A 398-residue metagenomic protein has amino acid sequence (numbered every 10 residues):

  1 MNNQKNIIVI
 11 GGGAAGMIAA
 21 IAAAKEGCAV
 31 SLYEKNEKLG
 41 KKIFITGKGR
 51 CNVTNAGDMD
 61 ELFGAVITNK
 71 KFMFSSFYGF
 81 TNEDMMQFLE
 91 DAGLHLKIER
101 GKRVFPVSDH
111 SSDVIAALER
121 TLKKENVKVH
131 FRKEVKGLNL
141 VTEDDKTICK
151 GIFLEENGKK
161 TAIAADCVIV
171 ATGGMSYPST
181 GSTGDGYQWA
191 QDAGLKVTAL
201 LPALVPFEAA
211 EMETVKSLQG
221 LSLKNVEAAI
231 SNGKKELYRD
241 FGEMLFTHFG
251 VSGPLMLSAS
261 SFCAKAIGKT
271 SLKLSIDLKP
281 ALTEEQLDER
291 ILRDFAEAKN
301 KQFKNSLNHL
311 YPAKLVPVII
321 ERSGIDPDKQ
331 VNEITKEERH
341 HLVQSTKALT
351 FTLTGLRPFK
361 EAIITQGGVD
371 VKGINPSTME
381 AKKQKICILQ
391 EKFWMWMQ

Functional and structural regions predicted by a protein language model:
N2-A15: Beta1/beta-strand and adjacent pyrophosphate-binding region of the FAD-binding site in flavoprotein oxidoreductases
N3-K5, E156-C167, R239-F241: Core beta-strand elements of the Rossmann-like FAD/NAD(P) dinucleotide-binding domain in flavoenzyme oxidoreductases
I8, A24-K48: Glycine-rich FAD pyrophosphate-binding loop
I8-I10, Y33, V135, A162-S176 (+3 more regions): Short hydrophobic core segments
E37-L39, F44-I45, V53, M59-D60 (+3 more regions): An anion/pyrophosphate-binding glycine-rich loop and adjacent beta-alpha core in soluble alpha-beta enzymes
R50-I98: Glycine-rich active-site loop/strand segments that organize a redox cofactor
H130-K133, G137, P317-M397: A glycine-rich dinucleotide-binding beta-alpha-beta segment and adjacent secondary-structure elements that constitute
C167-E213: Glycine-rich loop(s) and the adjacent beta-strand/alpha-helix scaffold that form part
